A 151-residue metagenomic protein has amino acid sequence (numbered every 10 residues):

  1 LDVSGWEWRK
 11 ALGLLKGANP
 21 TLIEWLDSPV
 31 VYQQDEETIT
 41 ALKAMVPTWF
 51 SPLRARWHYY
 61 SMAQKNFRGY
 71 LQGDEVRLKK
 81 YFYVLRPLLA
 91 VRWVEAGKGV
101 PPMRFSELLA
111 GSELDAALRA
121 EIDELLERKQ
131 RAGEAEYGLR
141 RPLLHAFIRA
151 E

Functional and structural regions predicted by a protein language model:
L1, D27-V31, F67-Y70: Short acidic (Asp/Glu) patches
L1-W25: Metal-dependent nucleotidyltransferase catalytic core
V3-E7, L14, E37-T38, V76 (+1 more regions): Soluble or luminal CAZymes and related metallo-dependent hydrolases
S4-W6, A18, P29, G97 (+1 more regions): Surface-exposed loop/turn and secondary-structure junction residues enriched for glycine/proline
W8, S28, Y81: Conserved glycosyltransferase catalytic-site signature
E24-K43: Short, glycine/charge-rich beta-strand/loop segments that flank catalytic centers and engage negatively charged groups
A41-E151: Conserved nucleotidyltransferase catalytic core and NTase-mimicking acidic/glycine-rich helix/loop elements in nucleic
